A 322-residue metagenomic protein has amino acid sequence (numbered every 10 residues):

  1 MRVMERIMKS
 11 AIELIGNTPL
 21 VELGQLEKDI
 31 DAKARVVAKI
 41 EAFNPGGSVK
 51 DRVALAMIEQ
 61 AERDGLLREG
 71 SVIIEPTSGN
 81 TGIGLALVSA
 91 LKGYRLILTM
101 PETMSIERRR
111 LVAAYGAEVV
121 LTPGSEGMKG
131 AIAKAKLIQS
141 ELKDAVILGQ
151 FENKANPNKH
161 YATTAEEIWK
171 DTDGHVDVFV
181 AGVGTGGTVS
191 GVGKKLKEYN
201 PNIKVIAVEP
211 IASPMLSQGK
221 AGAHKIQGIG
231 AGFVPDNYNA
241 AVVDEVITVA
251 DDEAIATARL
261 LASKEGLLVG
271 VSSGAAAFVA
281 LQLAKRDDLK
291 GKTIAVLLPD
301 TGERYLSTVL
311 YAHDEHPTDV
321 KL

Functional and structural regions predicted by a protein language model:
M1-L322: PLP-dependent amino-acid enzyme catalytic core
